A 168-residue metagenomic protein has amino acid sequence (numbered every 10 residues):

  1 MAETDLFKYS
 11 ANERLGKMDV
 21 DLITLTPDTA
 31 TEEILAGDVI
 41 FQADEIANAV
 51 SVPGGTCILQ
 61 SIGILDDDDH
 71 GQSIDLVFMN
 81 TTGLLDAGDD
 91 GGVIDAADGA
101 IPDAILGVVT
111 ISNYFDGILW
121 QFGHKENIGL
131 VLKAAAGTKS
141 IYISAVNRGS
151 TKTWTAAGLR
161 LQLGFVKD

Functional and structural regions predicted by a protein language model:
M1-T4: Terminal, low-structure segments used for secretion/processing or early membrane engagement
F7-D168: Surface-exposed, low-hydrophobicity beta-strand/loop segments enriched in small/polar/acidic residues
